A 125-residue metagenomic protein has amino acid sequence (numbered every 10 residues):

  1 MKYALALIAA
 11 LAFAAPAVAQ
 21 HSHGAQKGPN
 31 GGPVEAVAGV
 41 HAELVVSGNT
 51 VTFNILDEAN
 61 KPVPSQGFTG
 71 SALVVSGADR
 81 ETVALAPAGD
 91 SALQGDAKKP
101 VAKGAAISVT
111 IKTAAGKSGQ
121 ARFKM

Functional and structural regions predicted by a protein language model:
L5-A6, F13, A17-M125: Intrinsically disordered, low-complexity terminal tails/loops enriched in metal-binding residues
